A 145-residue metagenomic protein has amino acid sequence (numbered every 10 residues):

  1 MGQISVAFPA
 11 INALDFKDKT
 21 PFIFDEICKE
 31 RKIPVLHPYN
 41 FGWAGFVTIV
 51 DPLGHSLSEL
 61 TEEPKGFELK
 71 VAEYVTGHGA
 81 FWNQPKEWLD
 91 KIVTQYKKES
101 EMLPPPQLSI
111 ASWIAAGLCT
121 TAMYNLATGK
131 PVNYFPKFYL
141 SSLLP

Functional and structural regions predicted by a protein language model:
S5-I110, L144: E1/E1-like adenylate-forming module used to activate ubiquitin-like modifiers and sulfur-carrier proteins
G42-G45, A116-G117, G129: Glycine-centered flexibility sites
Q107-A127: Mid-domain beta-loop-alpha active-site segment that forms a flexible, acidic cofactor/metal-binding surface
N125-P145: Phosphate-binding loop/pocket of nucleotide- and phosphate-handling active sites
